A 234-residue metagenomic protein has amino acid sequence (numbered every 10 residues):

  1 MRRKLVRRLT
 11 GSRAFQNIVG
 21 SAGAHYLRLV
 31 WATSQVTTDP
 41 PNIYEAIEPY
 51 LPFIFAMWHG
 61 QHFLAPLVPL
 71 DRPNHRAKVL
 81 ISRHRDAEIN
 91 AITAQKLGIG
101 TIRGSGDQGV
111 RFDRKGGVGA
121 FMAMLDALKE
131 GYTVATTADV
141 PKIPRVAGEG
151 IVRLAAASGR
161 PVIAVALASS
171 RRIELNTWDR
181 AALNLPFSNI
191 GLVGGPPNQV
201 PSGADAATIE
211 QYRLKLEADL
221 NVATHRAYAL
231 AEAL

Functional and structural regions predicted by a protein language model:
M1-L70, N74, G98-G100, K215-L234: Membrane-anchoring hydrophobic helices of lipid-metabolizing enzymes
N17-T38, K78-G119, L125: Membrane-interfacial amphipathic helices and adjacent loop/beta segments that form the lipid-substrate binding surface
P52-A56, R76, G131-T137: Residue-level preference for the first positions of well-ordered beta-strands
W58-H62, R83-D86, F187: Short glycine-enriched loops at secondary-structure junctions
L80, G104, T137, A164-L167: Generic beta-sheet signal
G117-L154, S158: Catalytic-site beta-strand/loop segments enriched in glycine and acidic/polar residues
P144-A206: A cross-family acyltransferase "interaction/gating" segment
